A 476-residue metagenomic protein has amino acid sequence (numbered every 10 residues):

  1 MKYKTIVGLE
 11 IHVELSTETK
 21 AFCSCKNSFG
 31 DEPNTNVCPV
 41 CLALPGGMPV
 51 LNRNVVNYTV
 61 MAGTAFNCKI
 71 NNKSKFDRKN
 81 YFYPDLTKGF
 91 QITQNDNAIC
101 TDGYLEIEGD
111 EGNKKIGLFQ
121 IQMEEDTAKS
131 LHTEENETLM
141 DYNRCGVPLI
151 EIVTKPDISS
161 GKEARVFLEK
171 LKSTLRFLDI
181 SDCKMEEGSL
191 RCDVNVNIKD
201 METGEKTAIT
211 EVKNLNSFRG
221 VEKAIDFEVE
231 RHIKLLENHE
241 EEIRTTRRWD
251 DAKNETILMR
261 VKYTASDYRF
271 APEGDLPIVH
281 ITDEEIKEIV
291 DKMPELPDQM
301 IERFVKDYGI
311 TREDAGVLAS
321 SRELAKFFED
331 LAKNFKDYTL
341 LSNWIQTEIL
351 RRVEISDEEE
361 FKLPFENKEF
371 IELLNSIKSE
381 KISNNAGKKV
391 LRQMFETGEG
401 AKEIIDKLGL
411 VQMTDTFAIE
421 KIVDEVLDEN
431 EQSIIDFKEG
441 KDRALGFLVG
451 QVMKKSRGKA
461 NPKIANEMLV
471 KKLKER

Functional and structural regions predicted by a protein language model:
M1, G309, A332-L341, S379-I382 (+1 more regions): Structural motif
M1-E295, K306, R312, K333-D337 (+1 more regions): Basic, nucleic-acid-interacting segments
S16, N195, K199, E230 (+8 more regions): Amphipathic alpha-helical core segments of compact helical bundles
Y142-V147, M185-C192, E202, V411-R476: C-terminal non-catalytic interaction appendages of large macromolecular assemblies
G188-D200, Y268, K306-E329, Y338-S356 (+3 more regions): Core structural elements
E285-K292, E329-N334, F370-I382: Extended, non-catalytic structural segments that build the interaction scaffolds of large macromolecular assemblies
N334-F335, L341, I349-P364, E372-I377 (+1 more regions): M16/insulysin-pitrilysin zinc metalloprotease superfamily fold
F361-N375, K381-K454: Strongly charged, low-complexity linkers/loops
